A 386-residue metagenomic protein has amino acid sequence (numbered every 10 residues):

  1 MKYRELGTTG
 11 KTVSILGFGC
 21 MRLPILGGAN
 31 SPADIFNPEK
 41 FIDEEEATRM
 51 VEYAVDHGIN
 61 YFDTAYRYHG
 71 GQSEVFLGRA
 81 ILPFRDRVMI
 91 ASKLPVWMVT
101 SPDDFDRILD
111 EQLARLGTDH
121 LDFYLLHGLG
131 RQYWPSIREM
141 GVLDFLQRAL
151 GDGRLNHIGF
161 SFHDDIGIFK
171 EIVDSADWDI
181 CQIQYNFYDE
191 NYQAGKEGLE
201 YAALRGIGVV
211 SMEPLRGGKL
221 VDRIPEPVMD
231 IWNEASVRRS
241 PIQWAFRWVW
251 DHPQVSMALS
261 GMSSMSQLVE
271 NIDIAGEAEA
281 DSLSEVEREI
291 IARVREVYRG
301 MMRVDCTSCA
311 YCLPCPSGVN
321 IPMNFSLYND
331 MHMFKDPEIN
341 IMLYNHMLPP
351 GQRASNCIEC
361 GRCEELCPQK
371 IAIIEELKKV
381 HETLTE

Functional and structural regions predicted by a protein language model:
M1-V88: N-terminal binding-site loop/beta-alpha segment at the start of enzyme catalytic domains that lines or forms
L6, F18, A54, F62 (+12 more regions): Conserved, mostly hydrophobic/aromatic
G19, A65-Y68, Y124-H127, S161 (+3 more regions): Conserved residues at the C-terminal ends of beta-strands
G27, P32-D34, E39, V96-M212 (+3 more regions): Glycine/proline-rich, positively charged, aromatic-decorated active-site loop/lid region on the catalytic face
Y53, H57, R115-L116, A176 (+1 more regions): Structural motif
N60, R79, E197-E386: Structured C-terminal cap/extension of enzyme domains
Y61-R67, N156-F160, Q182-I183, M257-L259 (+1 more regions): Short catalytic-loop micro-motif centered on adjacent basic/acidic residues
E74-S92, D144-D152, L204: Alpha-helix-loop-beta-strand connector modules within alpha/beta enzyme cores
